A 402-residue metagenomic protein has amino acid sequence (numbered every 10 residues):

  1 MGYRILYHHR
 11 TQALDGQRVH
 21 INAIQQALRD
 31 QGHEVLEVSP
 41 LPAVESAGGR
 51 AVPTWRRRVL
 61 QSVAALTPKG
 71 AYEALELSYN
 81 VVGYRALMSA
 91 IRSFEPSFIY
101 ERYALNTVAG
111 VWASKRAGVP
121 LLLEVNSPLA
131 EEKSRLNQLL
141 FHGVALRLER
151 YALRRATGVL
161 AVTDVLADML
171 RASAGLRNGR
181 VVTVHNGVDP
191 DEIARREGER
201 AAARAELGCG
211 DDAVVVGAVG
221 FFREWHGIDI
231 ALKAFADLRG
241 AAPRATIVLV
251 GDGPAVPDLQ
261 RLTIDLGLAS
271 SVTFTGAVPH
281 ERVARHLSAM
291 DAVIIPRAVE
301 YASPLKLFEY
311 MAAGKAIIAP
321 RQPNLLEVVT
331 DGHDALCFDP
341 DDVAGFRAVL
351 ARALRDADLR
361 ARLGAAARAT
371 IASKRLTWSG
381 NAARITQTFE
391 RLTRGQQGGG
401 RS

Functional and structural regions predicted by a protein language model:
M1-S46, Q322, L376, G399: N-terminal subdomain of nucleotide-sugar transferases
T157, S271, L287-A302, K315-A316: Acidic donor-binding loop of glycosyltransferase active sites
V165, G187: Carbohydrate-associated surface elements
G210-H226, L232-F235: Conserved donor-binding/catalytic core segment of Leloir-type glycosyltransferases
P257-E281: Nucleotide-activated donor-binding/catalytic signature segment of Leloir-type glycosyltransferases, i.e., the conserved
A292, E309, A316-A319, L336: Short hydrophobic beta-strand element within catalytic cores of glycosyltransferases and related nucleotide-activated
D331-G332, L336-V343, R352-D358: Conserved acidic donor-binding segment of nucleotide-sugar-dependent glycosyltransferases
D358-E390: A charged, aromatic-enriched C-terminal amphipathic alpha-helix characteristic of glycosyltransferases across folds
